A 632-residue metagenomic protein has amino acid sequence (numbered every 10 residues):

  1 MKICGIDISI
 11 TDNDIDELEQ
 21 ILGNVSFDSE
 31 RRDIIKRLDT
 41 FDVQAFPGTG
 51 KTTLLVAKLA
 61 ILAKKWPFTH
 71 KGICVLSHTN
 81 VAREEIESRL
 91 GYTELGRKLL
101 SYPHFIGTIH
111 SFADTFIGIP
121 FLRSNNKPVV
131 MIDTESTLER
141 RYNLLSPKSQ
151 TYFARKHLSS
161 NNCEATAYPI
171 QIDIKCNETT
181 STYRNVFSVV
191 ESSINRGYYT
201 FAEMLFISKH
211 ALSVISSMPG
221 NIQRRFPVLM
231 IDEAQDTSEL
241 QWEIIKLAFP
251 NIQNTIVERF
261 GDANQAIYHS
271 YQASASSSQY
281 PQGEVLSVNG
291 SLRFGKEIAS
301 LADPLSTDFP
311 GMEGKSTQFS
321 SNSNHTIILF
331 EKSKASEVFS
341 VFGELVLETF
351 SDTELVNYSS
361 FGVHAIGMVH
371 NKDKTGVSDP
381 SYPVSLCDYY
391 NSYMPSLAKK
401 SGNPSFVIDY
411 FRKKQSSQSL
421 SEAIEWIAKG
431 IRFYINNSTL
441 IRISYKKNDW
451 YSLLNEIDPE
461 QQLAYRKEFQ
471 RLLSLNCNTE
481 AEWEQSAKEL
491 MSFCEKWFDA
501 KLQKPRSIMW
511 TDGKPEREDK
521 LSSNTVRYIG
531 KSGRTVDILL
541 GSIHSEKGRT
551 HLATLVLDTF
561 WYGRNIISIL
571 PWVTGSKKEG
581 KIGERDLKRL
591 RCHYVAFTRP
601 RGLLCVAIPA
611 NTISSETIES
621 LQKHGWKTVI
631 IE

Functional and structural regions predicted by a protein language model:
M1-E632: The feature marks helicase ATPase cores and/or their adjacent C-terminal helical subdomains in SF1/SF2/AAA+ helicases
